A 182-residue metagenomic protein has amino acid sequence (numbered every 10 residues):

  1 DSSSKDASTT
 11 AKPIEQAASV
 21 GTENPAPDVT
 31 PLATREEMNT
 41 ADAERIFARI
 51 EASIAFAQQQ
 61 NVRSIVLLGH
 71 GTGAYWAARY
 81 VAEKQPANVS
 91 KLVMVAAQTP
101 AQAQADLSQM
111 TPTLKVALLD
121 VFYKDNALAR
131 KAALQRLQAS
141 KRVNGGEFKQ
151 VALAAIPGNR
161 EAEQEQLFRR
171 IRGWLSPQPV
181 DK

Functional and structural regions predicted by a protein language model:
D1-K5, T72-Y75, A97-A101, K124-L128 (+1 more regions): Solvent-exposed loop/turn segments at secondary-structure junctions within structured extracellular/periplasmic domains
S2-S3, P13-A17, S53-Q60, L68 (+4 more regions): Structured segments of extracytoplasmic/periplasmic soluble domains in secreted or envelope-associated proteins
K5-Q60: Alpha/beta-hydrolase active-site loop
L32-E44, I54-F56, V62-V66, S90-V93 (+3 more regions): Second-shell loop/turn segments in exported
R45-A52, F56, W76-R79, Q166 (+1 more regions): Extracytoplasmic/secreted proteins, especially bacterial periplasmic and envelope-associated proteins
A52-T113: Primarily recognizes the serine-hydrolase "nucleophile elbow" in alpha/beta-hydrolase and SGNH/GDSL folds
K91-A152: The feature captures the conserved acid-bearing segment of alpha/beta-hydrolase catalytic domains
G145-K182: C-terminal catalytic histidine-bearing segment of alpha/beta-hydrolase fold enzymes
